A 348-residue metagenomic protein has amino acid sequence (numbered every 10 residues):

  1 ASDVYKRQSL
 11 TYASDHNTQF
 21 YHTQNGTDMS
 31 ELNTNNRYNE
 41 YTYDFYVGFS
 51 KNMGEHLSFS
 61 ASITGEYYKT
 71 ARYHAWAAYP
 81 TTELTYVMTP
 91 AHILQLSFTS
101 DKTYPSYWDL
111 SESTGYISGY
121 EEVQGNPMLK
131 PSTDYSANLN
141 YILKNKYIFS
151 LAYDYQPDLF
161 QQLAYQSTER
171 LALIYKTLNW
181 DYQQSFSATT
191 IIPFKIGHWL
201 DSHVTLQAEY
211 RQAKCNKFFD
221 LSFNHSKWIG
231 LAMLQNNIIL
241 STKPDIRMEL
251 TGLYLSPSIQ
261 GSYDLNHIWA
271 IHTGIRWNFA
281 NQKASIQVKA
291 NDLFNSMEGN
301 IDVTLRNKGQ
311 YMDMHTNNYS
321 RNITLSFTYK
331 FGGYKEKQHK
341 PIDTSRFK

Functional and structural regions predicted by a protein language model:
S2, E55-F59, A91-L94, N145-L151 (+5 more regions): Repeated loop/turn-to-beta-strand initiation elements of outer-membrane beta-barrel proteins
S2-T81, Y86-A91, Y147-S150, Q184-A208 (+1 more regions): Face-selective signature of the C-terminal outer-membrane beta-barrel domain
L10-H16, I63-A71, F98-Y104, T114 (+8 more regions): Transmembrane beta-strands of outer-membrane beta-barrel pores
H16-N25, T70-A78, Y107-G115, Y120-E122 (+6 more regions): Outer-membrane beta-barrel translocator domains and adjoining extracellular loop/strand segments of Gram-negative
R37-Y43, Y67, H74-A78, P131-A137 (+6 more regions): Residues that define the transmembrane beta-barrel architecture of outer-membrane proteins
K102-L151, Y155, L173-S187, K195 (+1 more regions): Outer-membrane beta-barrel signature, preferentially recognizing the C-terminal barrel domain of Gram-negative
D181-L255: Gram-negative outer-membrane beta-barrel transporters
F279-K348: C-terminal beta-signal and adjacent terminal beta-strands/loops of Gram-negative outer-membrane beta-barrel proteins
